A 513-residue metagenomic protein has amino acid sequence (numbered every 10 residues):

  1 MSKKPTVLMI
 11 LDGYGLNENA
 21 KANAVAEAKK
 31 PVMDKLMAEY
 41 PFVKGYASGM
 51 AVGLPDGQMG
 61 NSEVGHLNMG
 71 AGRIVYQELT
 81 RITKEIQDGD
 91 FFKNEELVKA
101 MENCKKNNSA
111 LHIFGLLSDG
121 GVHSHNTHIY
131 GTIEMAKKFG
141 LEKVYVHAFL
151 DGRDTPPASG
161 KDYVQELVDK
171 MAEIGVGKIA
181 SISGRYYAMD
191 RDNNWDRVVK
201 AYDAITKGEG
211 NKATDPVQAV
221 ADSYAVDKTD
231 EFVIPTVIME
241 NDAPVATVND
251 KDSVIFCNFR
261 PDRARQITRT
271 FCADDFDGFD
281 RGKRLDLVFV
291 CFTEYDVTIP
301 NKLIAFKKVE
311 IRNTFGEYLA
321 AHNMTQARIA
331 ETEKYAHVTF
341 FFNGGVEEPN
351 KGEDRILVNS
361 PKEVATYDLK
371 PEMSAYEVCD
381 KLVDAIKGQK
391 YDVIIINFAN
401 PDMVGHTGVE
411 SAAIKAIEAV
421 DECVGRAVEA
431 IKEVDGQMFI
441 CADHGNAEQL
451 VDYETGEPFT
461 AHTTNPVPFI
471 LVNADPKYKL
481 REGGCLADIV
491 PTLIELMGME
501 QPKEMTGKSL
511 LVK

Functional and structural regions predicted by a protein language model:
M1-K513: Feature captures the catalytic ectodomains and active-site-proximal regions of enzymes that hydrolyze or transfer
